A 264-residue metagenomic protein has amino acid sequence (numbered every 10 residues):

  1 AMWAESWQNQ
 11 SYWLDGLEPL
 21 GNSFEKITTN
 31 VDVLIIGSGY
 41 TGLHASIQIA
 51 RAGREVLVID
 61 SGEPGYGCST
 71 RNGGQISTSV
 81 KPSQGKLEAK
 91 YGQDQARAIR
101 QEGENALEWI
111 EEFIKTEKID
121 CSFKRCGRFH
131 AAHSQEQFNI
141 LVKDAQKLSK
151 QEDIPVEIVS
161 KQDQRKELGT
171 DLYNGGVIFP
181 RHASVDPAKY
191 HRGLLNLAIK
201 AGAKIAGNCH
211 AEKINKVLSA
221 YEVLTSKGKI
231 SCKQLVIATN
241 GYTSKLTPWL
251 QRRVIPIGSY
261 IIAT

Functional and structural regions predicted by a protein language model:
A1-V33, R51: Extreme N-terminal leader/targeting segments of oxidoreductases
V31-V58: N-terminal Rossmann-like FAD-binding beta1-loop-alpha1 element of flavoenzymes
I36, T78, I237-A238: Redox-cofactor binding/interface segments in oxidoreductases and associated redox assembly factors
R51-R71: Glycine-rich FAD pyrophosphate-binding loop
R54, D153-I154, A203: Short phosphate-binding/catalytic loops that engage adenosine nucleotides
S79-Q162: Dinucleotide-binding Rossmann-like beta1-alpha1 core, especially the glycine-rich loop that anchors the ADP
Q146-K147, D171-K233: Helical element adjacent to the flavin cofactor pocket in flavoenzyme catalytic cores
T225-T264: Central helical "cap/lid" subdomain
